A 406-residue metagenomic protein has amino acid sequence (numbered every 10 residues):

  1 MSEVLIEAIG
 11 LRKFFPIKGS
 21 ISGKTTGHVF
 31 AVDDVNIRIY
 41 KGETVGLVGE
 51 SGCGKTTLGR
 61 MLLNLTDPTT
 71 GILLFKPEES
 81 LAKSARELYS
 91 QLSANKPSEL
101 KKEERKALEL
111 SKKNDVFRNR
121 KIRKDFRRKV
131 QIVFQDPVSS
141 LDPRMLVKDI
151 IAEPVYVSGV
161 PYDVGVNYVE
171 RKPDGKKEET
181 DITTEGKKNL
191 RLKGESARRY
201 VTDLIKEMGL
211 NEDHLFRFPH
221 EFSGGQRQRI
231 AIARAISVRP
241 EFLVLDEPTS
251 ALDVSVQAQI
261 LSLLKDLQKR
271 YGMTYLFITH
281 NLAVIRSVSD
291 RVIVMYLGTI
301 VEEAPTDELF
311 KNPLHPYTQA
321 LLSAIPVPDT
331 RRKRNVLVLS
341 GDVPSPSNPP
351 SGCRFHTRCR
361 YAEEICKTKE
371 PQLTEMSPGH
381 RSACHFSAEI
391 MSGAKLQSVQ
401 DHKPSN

Functional and structural regions predicted by a protein language model:
S2-V4, I17-G23, H28, E99-K113 (+1 more regions): Short catalytic/signature loops enriched in Gly
E50, N64, V244-L252, V256-R334: P-loop NTP-binding/switch modules centered on Walker-like glycine-rich loops
G71-Y89, E103-N114, F126, Y168: Conserved ABC transporter NBD signature motif
V166-D213: Conserved ABC ATPase "signature" region
F218-F222, Q226: Conserved ABC ATPase signature
R239: Conserved catalytic motifs of ABC-family nucleotide-binding domains
